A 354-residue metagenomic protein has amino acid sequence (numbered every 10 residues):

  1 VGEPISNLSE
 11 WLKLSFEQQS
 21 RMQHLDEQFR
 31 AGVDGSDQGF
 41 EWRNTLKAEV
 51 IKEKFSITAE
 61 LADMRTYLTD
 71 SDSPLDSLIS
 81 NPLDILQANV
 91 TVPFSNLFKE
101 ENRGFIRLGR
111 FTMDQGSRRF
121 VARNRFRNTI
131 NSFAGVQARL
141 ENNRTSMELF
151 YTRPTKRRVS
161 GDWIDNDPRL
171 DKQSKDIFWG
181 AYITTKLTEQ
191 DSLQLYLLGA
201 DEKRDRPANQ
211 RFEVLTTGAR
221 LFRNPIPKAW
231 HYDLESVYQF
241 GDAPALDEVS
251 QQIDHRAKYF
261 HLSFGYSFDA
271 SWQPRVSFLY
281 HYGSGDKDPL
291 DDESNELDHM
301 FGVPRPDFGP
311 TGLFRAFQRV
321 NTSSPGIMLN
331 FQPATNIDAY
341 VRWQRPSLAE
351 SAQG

Functional and structural regions predicted by a protein language model:
V1-D37, T45-E53, P274-L279, D288: N-terminal periplasmic/intermembrane-space "pro-region" immediately following the signal or transit peptide
G2, E41-T45, Q87-P93, N131-G135 (+1 more regions): Short alpha-helical segments and helix-capping/turn motifs at coil-helix boundaries
L8, S36-E41, I79-D84, N128-I130 (+4 more regions): Short sequence motifs at beta-strands and strand-loop junctions characteristic of Gram-negative outer-membrane
Q23-Q28, R65-S71, T112-F120, R157-W163 (+4 more regions): Flexible, solvent-exposed coil segments and beta strand-coil junctions, predominantly the extracellular/periplasmic
H24-W42, I51-G104, R118-A122, D242-H255 (+2 more regions): Surface-exposed loop and membrane-interface regions of Gram-negative outer-membrane beta-barrel proteins
F94-I106, R123-E293, I327, Q332 (+3 more regions): Signature for the C-terminal beta-barrel architecture of outer-membrane proteins
G109: Small/polar (Gly/Ser/Thr/Ala-rich) solvent-exposed segments that form structured loops/beta-strands/short helices used
P289-N321: Flexible glycine-rich, low-complexity coil/linker segments exposed to the extracellular/periplasmic environment
